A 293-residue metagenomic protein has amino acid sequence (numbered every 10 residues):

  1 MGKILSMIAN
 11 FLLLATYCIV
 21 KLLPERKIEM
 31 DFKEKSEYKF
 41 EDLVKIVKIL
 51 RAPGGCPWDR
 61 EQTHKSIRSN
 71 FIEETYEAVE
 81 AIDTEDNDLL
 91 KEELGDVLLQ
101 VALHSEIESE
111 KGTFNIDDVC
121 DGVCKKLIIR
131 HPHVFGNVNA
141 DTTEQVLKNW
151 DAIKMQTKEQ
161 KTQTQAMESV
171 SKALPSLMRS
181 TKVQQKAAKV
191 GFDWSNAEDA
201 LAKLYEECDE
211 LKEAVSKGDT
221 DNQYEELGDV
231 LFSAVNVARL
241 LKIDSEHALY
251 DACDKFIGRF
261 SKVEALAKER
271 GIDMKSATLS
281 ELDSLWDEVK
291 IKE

Functional and structural regions predicted by a protein language model:
A9, T16, K21-E93, L99-L227 (+1 more regions): Flexible "arm" and connector segments at domain edges
